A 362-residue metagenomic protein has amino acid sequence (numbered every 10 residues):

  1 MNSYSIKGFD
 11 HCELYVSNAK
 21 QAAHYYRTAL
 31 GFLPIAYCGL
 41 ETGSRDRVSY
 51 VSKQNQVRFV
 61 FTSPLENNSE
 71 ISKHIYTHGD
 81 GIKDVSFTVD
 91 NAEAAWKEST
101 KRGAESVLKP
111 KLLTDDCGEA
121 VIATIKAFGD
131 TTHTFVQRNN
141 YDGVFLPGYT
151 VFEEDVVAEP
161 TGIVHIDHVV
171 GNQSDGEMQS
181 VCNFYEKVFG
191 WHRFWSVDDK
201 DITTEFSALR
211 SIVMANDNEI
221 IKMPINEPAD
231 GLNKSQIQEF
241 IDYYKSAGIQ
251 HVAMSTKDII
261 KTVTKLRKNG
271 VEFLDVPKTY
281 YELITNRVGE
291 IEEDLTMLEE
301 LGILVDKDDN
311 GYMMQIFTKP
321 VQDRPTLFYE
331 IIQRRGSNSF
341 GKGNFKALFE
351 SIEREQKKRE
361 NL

Functional and structural regions predicted by a protein language model:
M1-K20, I82-V85, V144-C182, K245-M254 (+2 more regions): N-terminal beta-strand motif that seeds the catalytic metal site of vicinal oxygen chelate
Y4-K7, E13-R58, K101, P110-D116 (+6 more regions): Core segments of cupin and vicinal oxygen chelate
K7-S17, Y50, E70-E98, R102 (+4 more regions): Vicinal oxygen chelate
T62-S63, D80-V85, A95-E205, R210-I212 (+2 more regions): Extended catalytic-interface subdomain
N68-S69, F152-V156, D198-D199, G231-E239: Active-site-adjacent structural elements in folded domains
N218-E239, K245: Active-site-adjacent "gating/activation" loops or surface patches in catalytic cores
M223, K245-P320, L327-R334: Long compositionally biased, domain-poor regions of proteins
D308-M313, R324-R335, S339-L348, I352-L362: Long, C-terminal catalytic modules of enzymes
